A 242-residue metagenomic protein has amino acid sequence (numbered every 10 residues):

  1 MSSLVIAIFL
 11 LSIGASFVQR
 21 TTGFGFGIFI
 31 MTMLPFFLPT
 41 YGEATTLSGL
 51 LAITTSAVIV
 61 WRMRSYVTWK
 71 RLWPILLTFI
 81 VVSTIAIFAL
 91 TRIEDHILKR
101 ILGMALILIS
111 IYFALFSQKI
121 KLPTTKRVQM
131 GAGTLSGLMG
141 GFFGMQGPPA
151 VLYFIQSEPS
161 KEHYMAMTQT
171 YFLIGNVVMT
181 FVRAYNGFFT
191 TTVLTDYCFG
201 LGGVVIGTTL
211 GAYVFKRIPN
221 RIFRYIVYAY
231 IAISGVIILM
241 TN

Functional and structural regions predicted by a protein language model:
L4, F9-W73, G133, G137 (+1 more regions): Small-residue-rich hydrophobic segments that form or flank transmembrane alpha-helices in multi-pass membrane proteins
V5, G49, G103-L106, S110 (+3 more regions): Residues within membrane-spanning alpha-helices of integral membrane proteins, especially the hydrophobic core/packing
F17, T21, M33, F37 (+7 more regions): Membrane-interface helix caps of multi-pass small-molecule transporters
A44, I85, A89-L90, K99 (+3 more regions): Hydrophobic alpha-helical transmembrane segments in multi-pass integral membrane proteins
I53-V60, S83-I87, S110, N176-R183 (+4 more regions): Hydrophobic transmembrane alpha-helices of multi-pass small-molecule transporters
S56-R64, R92, K99-K126, A212-Y213 (+2 more regions): Transmembrane helix exit motif
P74, Y164, T209-I231: Interfacial loop-to-transmembrane junctions
I87-I97, I120-L122, R183-T195, L239-N242: Membrane-interface helix termini and inter-helical loops of multi-pass transporters
